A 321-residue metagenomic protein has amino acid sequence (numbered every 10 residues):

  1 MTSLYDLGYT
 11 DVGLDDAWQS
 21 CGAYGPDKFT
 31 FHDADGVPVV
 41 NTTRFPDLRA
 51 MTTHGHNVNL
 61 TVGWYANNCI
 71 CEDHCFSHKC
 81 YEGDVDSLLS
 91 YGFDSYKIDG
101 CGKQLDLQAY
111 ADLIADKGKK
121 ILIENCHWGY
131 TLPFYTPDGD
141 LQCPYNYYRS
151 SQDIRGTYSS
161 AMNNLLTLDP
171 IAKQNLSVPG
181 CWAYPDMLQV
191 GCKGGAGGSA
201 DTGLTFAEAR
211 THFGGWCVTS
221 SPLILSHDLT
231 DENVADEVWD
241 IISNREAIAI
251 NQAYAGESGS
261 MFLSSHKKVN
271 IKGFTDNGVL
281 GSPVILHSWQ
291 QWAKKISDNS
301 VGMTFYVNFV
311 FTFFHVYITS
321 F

Functional and structural regions predicted by a protein language model:
M1-D11, V40, H54, L165-L168 (+2 more regions): Marks the mature luminal ectodomains of secretory-pathway proteins
M1-Q104: Aromatic-lined carbohydrate-binding/catalytic grooves of carbohydrate-active enzymes
L4-L7, G55-N57, L89-S90, A115-G118 (+5 more regions): Extracellular/periplasmic catalytic domains that process cell-envelope and extracellular macromolecules
V62-G63, I121-I123: Hydrophobic beta-strand scaffold residues
C80, L122-D228: Glycan-recognition surfaces
L107-I121: Short acidic, glycine/proline-enriched helix-loop-strand junctions
R210, W216-S226, G281-S320: Carbohydrate-binding surface patches
G214-G281: Catalytic cores of secreted or luminal carbohydrate-active enzymes
